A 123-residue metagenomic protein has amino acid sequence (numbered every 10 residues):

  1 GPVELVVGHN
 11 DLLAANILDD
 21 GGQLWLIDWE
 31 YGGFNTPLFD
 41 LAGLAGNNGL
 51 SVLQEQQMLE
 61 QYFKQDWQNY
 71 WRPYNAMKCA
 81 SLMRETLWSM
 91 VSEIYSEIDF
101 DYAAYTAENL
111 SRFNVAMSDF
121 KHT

Functional and structural regions predicted by a protein language model:
G1-F39: Active-site acidic catalytic loop and adjacent metal/ATP-binding pocket of ATP-dependent phosphoryl transfer enzymes
P2, E30, L44-N47, N75: Generic anion/oxyanion-binding catalytic loop in active/binding sites
D11, Y62-D66, T123: C-terminal extensions
D20-G22, Q56-E60, K64, R72 (+2 more regions): Replace "anionic and nucleotidyl ligands
G32, G49-S51, A103: Juxtamembrane helix-loop transition sites at the ends of transmembrane segments in multi-pass membrane proteins
P37-W67, C79-E97, R112: Active-site activation/catalytic loop segments of kinase-like enzymes and analogous catalytic loops in related
R72, A76-C79: Start-of-helix signal in alpha-solenoid helical-repeat scaffolds, especially tetratricopeptide repeats
L87-T123: ATP/Mg2+ or Mg2+-diphosphate-binding catalytic cores that bind nucleotide phosphates or diphosphates via glycine-rich
